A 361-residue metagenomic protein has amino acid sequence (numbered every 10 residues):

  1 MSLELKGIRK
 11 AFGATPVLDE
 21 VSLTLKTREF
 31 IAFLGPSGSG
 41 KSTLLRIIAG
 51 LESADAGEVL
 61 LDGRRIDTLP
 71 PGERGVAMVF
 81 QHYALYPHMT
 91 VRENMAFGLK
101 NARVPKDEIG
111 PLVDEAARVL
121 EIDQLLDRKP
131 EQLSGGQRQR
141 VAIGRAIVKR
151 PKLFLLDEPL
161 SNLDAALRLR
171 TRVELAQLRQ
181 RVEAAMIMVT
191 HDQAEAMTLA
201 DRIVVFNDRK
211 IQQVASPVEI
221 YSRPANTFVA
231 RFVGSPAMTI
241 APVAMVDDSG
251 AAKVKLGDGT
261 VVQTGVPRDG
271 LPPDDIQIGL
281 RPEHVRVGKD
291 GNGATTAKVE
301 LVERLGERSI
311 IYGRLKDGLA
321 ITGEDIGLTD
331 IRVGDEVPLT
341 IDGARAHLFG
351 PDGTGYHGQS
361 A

Functional and structural regions predicted by a protein language model:
F30, S37, P71-F228: ABC ATPase nucleotide-binding domains
I31-F33, L45: Short hydrophobic beta-strand immediately N-terminal to the Walker A/P-loop
S42-L45, V141: ABC ATPase nucleotide-binding domain helices that frame the ATP-binding cleft
A49: Helix-to-loop junction immediately C-terminal to a conserved catalytic motif
G57-R65: Conserved ABC transporter NBD signature motif
P236-I240, D247-A361: Non-catalytic connector elements of ABC transporters
